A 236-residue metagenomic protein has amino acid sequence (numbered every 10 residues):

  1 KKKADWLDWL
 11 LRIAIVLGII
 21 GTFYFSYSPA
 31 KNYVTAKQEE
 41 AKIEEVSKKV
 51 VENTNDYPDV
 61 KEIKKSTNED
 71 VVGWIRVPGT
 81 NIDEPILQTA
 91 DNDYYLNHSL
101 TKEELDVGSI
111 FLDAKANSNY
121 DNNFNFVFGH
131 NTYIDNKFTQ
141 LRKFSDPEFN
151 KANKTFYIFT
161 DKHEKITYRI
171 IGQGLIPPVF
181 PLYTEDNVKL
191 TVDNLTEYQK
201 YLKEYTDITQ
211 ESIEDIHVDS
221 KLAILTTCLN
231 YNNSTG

Functional and structural regions predicted by a protein language model:
K1-L7: N-terminal Lys/Arg-rich, disordered targeting/topogenic segments
D8-G21: Hydrophobic H-region at the start of alpha-helical membrane spans
G18-G236: Solvent-exposed, non-transmembrane regions of membrane-associated and secreted proteins
